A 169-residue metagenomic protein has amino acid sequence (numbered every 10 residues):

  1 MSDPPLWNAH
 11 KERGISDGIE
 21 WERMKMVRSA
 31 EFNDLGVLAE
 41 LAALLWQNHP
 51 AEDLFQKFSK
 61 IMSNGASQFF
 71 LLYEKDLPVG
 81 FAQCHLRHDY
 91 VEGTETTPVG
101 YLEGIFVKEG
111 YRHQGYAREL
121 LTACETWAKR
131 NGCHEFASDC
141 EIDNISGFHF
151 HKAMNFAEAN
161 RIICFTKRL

Functional and structural regions predicted by a protein language model:
K25-L38: A short beta-loop-alpha structural element at the N-terminal edge of CoA-dependent acyl/N-acetyltransferase catalytic
A39-D53: Helix-loop element at the rim of GNAT/NAT acetyltransferase active sites that forms part of the acceptor-substrate
P50-L71, Q83: Active-site rim helix/loop that mediates acceptor-substrate recognition in acyltransferases
L71, L77-L86, Y101, F106: Conserved beta-strand in the GNAT
D89-L102, R112, A159-N160: A conserved beta-turn-beta hairpin within the catalytic core of GNAT-like acetyltransferases that forms part
Y111, G115-A123: Conserved acetyl-CoA pyrophosphate-binding loop and the N-cap/start of the following alpha-helix in GNAT-like
R118, R130, I142-R161: Conserved active-site alpha-helix within GNAT-family acetyltransferase domains
A128-C140: Conserved GNAT acetyl-CoA-binding A-motif
